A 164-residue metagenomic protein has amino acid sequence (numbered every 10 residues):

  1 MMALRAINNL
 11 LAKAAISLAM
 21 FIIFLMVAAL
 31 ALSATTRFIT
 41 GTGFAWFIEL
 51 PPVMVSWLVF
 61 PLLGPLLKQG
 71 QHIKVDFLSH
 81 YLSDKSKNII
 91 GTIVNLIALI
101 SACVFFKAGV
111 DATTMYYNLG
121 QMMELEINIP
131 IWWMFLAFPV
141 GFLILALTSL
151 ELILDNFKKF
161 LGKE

Functional and structural regions predicted by a protein language model:
M1-E164: Alpha-helical transmembrane segments and membrane-interface helix-loop junctions in multi-pass membrane proteins
